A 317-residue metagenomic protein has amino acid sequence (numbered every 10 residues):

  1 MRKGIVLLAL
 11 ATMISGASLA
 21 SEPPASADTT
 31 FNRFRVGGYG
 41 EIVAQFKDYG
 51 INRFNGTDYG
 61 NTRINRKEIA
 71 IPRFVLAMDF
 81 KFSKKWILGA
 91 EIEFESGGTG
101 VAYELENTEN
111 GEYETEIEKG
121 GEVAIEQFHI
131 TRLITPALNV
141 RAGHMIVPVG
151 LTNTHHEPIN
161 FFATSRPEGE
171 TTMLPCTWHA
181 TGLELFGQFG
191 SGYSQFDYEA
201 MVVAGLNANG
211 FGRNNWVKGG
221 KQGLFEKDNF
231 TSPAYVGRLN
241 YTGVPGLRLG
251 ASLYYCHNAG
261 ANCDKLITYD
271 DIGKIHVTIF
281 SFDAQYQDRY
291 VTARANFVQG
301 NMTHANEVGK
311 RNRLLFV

Functional and structural regions predicted by a protein language model:
G4-I14: Sec-dependent N-terminal signal peptides
L10, S18-R66, A259: Outer-membrane beta-barrel biogenesis signature
T29-K47, I64-A208, T231-V236, N240-R248 (+1 more regions): Outer membrane beta-barrel
V43-Y49, E95-T99, V149, P167-E168 (+4 more regions): Sequence/structural signature of outer-membrane beta-barrel proteins
D48-N55, G100-N107, G121-A124, T154-I159 (+3 more regions): Outer-membrane beta-barrel translocator domains and adjoining extracellular loop/strand segments of Gram-negative
Y59-I64, V101, G111-E116, P167-T171 (+3 more regions): Extracellular loop and loop/strand-boundary signature of outer-membrane beta-barrel proteins
A208-N262: Loop-centered beta-sheet repeat module
Y241-V317: Detector for outer-membrane/organellar transmembrane beta-barrel domains, recognizing the amphipathic beta-strand
